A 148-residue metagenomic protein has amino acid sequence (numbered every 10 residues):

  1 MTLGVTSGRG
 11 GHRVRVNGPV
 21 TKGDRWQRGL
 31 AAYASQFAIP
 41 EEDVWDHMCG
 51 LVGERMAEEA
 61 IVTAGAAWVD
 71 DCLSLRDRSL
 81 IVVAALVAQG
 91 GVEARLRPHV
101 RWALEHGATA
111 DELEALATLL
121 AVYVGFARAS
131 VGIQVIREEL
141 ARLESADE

Functional and structural regions predicted by a protein language model:
M1-R76, S130-E148: Acidic, glycine/proline-rich low-complexity segments that act as flexible tails and inter-domain linkers
M56, A85-V92, V124-G125: Short alpha-helix boundary/capping elements
A60, R78-L80, L96, L113: N-terminal alpha-helical segment
G65-W68, V82, V100-L104, A117-T118: Amphipathic alpha-helical segments within well-ordered protein domains
D77-L86, L116-L120: Short, structured motif recognition centered on aromatic/hydrophobic residues
S79, F126-A127: Substrate/cofactor-recognition hotspot
V92-A115, A129-L140: Extended intrinsically disordered, low-complexity coil regions enriched in Ser, Thr, Gly, Ala and often Pro
